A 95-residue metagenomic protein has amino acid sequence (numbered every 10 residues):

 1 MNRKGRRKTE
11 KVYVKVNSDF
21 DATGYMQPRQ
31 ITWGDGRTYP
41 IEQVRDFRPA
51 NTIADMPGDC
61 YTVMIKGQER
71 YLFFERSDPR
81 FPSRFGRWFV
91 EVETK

Functional and structural regions predicted by a protein language model:
M1-K95: Cysteine-centric segments in proteins
